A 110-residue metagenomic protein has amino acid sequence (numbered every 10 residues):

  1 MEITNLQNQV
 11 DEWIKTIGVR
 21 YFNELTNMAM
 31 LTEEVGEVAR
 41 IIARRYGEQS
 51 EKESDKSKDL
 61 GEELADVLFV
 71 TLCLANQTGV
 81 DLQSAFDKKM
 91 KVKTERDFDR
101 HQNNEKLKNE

Functional and structural regions predicted by a protein language model:
M1-L64, L68-E110: Flexible "arm" and connector segments at domain edges
